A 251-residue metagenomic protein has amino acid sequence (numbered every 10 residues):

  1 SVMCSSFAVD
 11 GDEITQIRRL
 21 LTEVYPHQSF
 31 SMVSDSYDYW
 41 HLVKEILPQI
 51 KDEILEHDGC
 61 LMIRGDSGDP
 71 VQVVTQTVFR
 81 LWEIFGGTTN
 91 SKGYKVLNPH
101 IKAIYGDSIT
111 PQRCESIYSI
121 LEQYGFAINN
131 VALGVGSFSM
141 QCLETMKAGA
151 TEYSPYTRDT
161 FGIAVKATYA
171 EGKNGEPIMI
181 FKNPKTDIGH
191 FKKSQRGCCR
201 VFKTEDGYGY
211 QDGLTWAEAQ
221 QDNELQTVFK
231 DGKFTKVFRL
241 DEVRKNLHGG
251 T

Functional and structural regions predicted by a protein language model:
S1-S91, I109-S116: Buried, small/hydrophobic-residue-enriched core segments of structured protein domains
Y25-S31, E53-L55, G93, A170-G172 (+1 more regions): Domain-wide signal for the mature, well-folded portions of proteins, strongly enriched in nucleus-encoded organellar
H41-V43, L143-E144, V237-F238: Short helix/loop capping segments that flank catalytic or ligand/cofactor-binding pockets
E56-C60, Y94-N98, L225-F229: Short acidic (Asp/Glu) and glycine-rich catalytic loops that position anionic groups and cofactors
L61, D66-G175: C-terminal active-site-proximal or functional interface alpha/beta core segments in diverse enzymes
E152-E205: An anionic, glycine-rich sequence signature occurring as long contiguous blocks
N183-T251: Extended hydrophobic packing segments that form well-structured cores
